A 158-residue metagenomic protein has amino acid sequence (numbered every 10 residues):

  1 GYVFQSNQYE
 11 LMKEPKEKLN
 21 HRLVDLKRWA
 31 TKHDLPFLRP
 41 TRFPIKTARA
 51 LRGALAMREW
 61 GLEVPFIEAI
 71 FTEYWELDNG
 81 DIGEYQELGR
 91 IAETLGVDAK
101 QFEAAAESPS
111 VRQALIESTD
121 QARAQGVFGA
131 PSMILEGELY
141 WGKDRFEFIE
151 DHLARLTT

Functional and structural regions predicted by a protein language model:
G1-L77: Structural alpha/beta surface segment adjacent to cysteine/selenocysteine redox centers across thiol/disulfide enzymes
A69-T158: C-terminal cap of thioredoxin/glutaredoxin-like
